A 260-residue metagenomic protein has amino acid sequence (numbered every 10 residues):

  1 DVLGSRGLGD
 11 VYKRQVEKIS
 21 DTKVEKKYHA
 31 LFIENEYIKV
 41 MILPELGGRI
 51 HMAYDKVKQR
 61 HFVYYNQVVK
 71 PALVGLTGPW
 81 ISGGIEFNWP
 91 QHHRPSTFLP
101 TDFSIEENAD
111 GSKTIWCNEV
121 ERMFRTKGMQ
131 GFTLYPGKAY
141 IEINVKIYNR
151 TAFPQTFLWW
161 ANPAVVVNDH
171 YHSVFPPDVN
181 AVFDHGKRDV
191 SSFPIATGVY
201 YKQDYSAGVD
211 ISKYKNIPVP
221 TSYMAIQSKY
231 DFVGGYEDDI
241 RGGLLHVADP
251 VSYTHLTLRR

Functional and structural regions predicted by a protein language model:
D1-Y12, H255-L258: Single conserved hydrophobic/aromatic residue that forms the stacking wall/gate of nucleotide- or nucleobase-binding
R14-L31: Short acidic, Pro/Gly- and aromatic-enriched capping/linker segments at domain boundaries
H29-I33, I38-K56, R60-F62, A139 (+1 more regions): A contiguous, surface-exposed recognition patch within enzymatic or periplasmic domains that forms
K58-L73: Active-site-surrounding "flap" and adjacent substrate/cofactor-binding loops of secreted or lumenal enzymes, prototyped
P100-D102, K127-G131, W159: Short structured motifs
I115-E121: Short beta-strand segments that buttress and anchor functional surface loops
E121-I141, A152-P154: A conserved hydrophobic secondary-structure block that centers on an alpha-helix together with its immediately flanking
